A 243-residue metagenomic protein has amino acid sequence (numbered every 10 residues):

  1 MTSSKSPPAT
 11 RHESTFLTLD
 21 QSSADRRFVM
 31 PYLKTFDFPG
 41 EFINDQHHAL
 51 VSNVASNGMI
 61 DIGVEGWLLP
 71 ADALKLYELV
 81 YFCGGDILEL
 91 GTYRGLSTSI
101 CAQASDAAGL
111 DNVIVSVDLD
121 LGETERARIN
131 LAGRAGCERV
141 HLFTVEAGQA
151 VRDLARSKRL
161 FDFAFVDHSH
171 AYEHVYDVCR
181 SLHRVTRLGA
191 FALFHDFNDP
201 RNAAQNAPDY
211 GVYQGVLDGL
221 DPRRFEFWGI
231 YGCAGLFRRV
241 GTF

Functional and structural regions predicted by a protein language model:
M1-F165, S169-F243: A short alpha-helical cap/connector motif
